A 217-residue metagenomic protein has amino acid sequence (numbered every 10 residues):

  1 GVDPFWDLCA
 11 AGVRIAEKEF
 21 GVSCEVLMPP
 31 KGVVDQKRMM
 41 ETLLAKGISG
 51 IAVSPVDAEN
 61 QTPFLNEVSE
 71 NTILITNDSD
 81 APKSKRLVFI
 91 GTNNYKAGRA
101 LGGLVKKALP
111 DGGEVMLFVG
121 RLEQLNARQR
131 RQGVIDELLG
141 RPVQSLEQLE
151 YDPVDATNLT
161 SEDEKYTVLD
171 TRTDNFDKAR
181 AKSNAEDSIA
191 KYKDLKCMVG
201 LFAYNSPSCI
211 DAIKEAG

Functional and structural regions predicted by a protein language model:
G1-G217: A residue-level marker of the well-folded mature domains of exported/periplasmic proteins
